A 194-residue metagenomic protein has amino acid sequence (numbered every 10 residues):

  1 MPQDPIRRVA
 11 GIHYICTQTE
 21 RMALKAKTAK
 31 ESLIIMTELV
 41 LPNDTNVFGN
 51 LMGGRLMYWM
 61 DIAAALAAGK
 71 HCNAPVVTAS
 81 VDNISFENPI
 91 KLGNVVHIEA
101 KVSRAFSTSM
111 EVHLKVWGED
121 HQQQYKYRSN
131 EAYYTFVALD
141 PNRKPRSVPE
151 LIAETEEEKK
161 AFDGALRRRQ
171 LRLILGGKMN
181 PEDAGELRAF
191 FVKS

Functional and structural regions predicted by a protein language model:
D4, V9-A10, E20: Acidic, Ala/Val/Gly-enriched low-complexity intrinsically disordered segments
A23, K27-E31, L51, I62-E99 (+3 more regions): Hydrophobic beta-strand-centered segment that forms part of the acyl-chain substrate-binding groove
L24, K30-M36, K91-L92, S103-S194: HotDog/MaoC-like acyl-thioester-processing domains
L39-D44: A short small-residue
T45-M57, F190-S194: A conserved, well-ordered hydrophobic junction motif at loop->secondary-structure transitions
